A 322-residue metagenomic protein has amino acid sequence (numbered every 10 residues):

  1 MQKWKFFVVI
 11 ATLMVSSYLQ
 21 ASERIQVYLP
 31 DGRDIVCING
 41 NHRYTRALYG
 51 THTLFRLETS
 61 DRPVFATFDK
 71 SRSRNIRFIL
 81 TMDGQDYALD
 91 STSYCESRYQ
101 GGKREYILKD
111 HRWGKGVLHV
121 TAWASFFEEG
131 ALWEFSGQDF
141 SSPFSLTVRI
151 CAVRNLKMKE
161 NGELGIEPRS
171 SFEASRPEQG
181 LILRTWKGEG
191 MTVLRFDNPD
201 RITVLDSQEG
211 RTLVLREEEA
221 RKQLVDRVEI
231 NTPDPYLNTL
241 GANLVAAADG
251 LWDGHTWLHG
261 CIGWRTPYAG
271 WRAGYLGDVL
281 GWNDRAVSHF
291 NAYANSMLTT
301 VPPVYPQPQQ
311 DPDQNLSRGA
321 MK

Functional and structural regions predicted by a protein language model:
M1-V8: Bacterial N-terminal signal peptides that target proteins for export
V8-S16: Bacterial N-terminal signal peptides
Y18-A246, G250-G254, H259-C261, Y268-G270 (+2 more regions): Terminal accessory carbohydrate-recognition/targeting modules of carbohydrate-active enzymes
R98, G281-K322: Helix-terminus loop motifs that line ligand-binding clefts
